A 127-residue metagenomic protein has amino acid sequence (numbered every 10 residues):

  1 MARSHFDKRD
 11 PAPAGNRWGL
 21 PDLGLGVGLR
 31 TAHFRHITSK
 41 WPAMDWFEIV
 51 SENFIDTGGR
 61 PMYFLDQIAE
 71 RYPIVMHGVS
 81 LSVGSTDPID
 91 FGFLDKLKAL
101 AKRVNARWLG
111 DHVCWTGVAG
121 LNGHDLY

Functional and structural regions predicted by a protein language model:
A2-I37: Boundary/entry segment of secreted carbohydrate-active catalytic domains
R3-A14, G59-G84: P-loop/Walker A phosphate-binding loop and immediately adjacent motor/lid segment at beta-alpha junctions
R30-A32, V50-E52, V79-S82, H112-C114: Active-site beta-loop-alpha junctions enriched in small/polar residues
F34-R35, S51-Y63, S82-F91: Acidic-and-aromatic substrate-binding clefts and catalytic sites of carbohydrate-active enzymes
H36-P42, G59-M76, G92-R107: Acidic (Asp/Glu)-rich catalytic clusters
M44-W46, I55: Intrinsically disordered, low-complexity, positively charged segments
F47, L109: Conserved, mostly hydrophobic/aromatic
S82-F93, V118-Y127: Surface-exposed, active-site-proximal loop segments in enzymatic domains
